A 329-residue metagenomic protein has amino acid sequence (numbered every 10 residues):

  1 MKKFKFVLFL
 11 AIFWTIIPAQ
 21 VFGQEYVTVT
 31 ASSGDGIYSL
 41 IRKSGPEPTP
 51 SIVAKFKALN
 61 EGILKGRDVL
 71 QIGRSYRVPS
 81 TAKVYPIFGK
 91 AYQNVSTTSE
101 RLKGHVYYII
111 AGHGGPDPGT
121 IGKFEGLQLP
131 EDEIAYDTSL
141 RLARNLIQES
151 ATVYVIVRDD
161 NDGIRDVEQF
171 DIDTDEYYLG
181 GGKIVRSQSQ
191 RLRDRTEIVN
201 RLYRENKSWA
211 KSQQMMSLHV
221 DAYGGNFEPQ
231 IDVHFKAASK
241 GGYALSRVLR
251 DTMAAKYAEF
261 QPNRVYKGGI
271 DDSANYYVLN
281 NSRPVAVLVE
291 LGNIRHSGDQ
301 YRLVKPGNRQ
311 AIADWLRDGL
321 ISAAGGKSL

Functional and structural regions predicted by a protein language model:
V7-P18: Bacterial N-terminal signal peptides
F22-E47: Primarily a LysM-type cell-wall glycan-binding module
S39, V106-I110, V153-V157, Q213-L218 (+3 more regions): Structural recognition of the beta-strand scaffold that forms the well-ordered cores of secreted hydrolase catalytic
V53-G66: Short acidic beta-strand-loop surface patches of small beta-rich interaction domains
G66-Y107, A111: Non-catalytic propeptide/linker segments at domain boundaries
L70, S99-K103, I147-Q148, K207-K211 (+2 more regions): Extracellular/periplasmic catalytic domains that process cell-envelope and extracellular macromolecules
Q93-I198, D221-G224: Active-site histidine-acidic residue metal-binding/catalytic motifs, centered on HxH/HExxH-like signatures
D221-G224, V233-K236, E259-L329: Active-site-adjacent mobile loop/cap segments within catalytic or ligand-binding domains
